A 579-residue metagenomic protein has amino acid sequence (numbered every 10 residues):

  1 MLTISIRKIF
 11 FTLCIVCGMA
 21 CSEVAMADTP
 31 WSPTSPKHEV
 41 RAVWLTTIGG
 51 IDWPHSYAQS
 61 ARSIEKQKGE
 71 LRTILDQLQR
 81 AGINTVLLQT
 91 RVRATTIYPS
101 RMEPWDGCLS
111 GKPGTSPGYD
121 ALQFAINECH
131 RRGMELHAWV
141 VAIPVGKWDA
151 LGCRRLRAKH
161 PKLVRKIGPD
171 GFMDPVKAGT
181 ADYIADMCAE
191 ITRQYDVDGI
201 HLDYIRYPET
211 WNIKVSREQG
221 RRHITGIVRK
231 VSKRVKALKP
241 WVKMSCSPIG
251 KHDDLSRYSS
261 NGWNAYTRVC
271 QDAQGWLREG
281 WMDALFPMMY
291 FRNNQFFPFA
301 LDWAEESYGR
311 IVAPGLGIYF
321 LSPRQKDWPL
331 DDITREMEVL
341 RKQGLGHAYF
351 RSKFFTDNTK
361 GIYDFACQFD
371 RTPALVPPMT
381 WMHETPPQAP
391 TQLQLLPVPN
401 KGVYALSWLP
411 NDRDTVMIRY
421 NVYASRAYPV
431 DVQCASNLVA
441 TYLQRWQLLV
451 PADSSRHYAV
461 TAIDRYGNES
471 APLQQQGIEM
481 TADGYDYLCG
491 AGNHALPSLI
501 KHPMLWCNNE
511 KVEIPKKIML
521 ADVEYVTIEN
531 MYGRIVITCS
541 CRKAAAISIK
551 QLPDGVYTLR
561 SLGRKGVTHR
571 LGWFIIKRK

Functional and structural regions predicted by a protein language model:
H38-V40, T46-K68, H137-Q194: Active-site-adjacent "subsite" loops/lids of carbohydrate-active enzymes
G69-T95, Y195-V197: Catalytic domains of carbohydrate-active enzymes, especially glycoside hydrolases
E135-K147, H201, G220-Y266, V312-G315 (+1 more regions): Aromatic-lined carbohydrate-recognition surfaces of secreted/lumenal glycan-active proteins
A273-Q274, W281-N294, A313-H383: Substrate-binding cleft of secreted/luminal carbohydrate-active enzymes
F365-D414, G467-C489: Pro/Thr/Ser/Gly-rich low-complexity, intrinsically disordered linker/stalk tracts
L449-E469: Beta-strand-rich modules
P497-L499, V512-K516, D554-K579: C-terminal tail/sorting-segment detector
L520, R534, S540-G566, R570: Short, surface-exposed loop/turn motifs with a glycine/proline- and acidic-biased composition
